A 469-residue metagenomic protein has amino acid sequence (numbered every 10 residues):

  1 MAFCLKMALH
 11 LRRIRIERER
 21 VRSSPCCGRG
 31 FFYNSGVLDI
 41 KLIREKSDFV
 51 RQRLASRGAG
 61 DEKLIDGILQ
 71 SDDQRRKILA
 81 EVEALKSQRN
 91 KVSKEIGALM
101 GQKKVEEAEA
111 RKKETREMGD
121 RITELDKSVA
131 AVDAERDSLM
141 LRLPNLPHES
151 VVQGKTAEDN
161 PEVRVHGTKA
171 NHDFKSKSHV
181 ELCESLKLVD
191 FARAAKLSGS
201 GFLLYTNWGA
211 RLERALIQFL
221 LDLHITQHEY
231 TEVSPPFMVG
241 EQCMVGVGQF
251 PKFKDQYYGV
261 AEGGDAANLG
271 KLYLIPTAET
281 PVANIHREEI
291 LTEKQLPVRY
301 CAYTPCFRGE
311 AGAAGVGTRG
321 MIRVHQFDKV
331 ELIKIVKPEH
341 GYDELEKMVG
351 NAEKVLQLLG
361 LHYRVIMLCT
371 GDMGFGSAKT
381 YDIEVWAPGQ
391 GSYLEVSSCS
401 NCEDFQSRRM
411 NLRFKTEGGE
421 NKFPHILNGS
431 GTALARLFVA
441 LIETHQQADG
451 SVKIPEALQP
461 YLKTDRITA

Functional and structural regions predicted by a protein language model:
C4, C26-C27: Cysteine-centered motifs
K6, R13, Y33-N34: Short, positively charged and aromatic/hydrophobic N-terminal segments
R13-R15, K77: Generic short N-terminal amphipathic or hydrophobic helices
R18-R20: Intrinsically disordered, low-complexity terminal segments enriched in Ser/Thr
S23-S24, S35: Serine residues within intrinsically disordered or low-complexity segments
F31-A170, L188, A192: N-terminal alpha-helical targeting/anchoring segments
R164-A469: TRNA-recognition modules of translation machinery and tRNA-sensing kinases, especially anticodon-binding
